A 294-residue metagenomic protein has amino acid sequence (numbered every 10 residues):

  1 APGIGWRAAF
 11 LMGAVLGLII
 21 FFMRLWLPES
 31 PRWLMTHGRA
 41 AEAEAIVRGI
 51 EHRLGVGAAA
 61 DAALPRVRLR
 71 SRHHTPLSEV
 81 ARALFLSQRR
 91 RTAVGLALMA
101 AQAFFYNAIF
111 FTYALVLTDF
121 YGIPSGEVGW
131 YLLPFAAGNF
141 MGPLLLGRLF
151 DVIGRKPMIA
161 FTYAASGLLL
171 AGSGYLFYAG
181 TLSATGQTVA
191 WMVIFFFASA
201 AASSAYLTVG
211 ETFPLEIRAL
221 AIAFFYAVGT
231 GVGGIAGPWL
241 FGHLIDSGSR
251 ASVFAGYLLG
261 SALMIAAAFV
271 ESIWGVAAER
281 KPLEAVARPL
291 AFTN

Functional and structural regions predicted by a protein language model:
A1-G13, H243-A262: A membrane-interface helix-boundary motif in multi-pass transporters
A1-M35: Helix-loop-helix hairpin linking two adjacent transmembrane segments in secondary transporters
W26-Q88, K281-N294: Intracellular cytosolic loops and amphipathic helices of Major Facilitator Superfamily
L84-P143, G233-P238: Extracytoplasmic gate region of multi-pass secondary transporters
P143-R155, I245: Helix-to-loop junctions at the C-terminal end of transmembrane segments in multipass secondary transporters
A165-T181: C-terminal ends and interior cores of transmembrane alpha-helices in multi-pass membrane transporters/permeases
A200-F213: Intracellular juxtamembrane helix-capping segments at the cytosolic ends of symmetry-related transmembrane helices
L215-S247: A late C-terminal transmembrane helix in Major Facilitator Superfamily
